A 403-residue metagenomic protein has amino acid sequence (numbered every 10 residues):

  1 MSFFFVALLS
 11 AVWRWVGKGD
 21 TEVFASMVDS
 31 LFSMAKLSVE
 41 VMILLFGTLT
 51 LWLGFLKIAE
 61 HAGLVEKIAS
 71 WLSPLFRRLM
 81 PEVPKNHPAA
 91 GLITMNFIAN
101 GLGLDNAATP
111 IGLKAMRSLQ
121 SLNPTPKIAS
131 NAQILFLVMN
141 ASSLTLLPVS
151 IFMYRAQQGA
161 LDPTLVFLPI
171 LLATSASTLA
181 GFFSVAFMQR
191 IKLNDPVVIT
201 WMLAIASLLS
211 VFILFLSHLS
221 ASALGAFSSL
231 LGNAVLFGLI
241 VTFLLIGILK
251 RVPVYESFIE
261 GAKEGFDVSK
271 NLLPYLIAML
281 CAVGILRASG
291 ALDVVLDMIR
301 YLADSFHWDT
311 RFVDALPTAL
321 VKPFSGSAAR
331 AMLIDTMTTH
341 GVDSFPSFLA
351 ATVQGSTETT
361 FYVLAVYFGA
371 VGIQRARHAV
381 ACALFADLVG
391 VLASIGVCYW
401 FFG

Functional and structural regions predicted by a protein language model:
M1-G47, A156-L286, S305-F306, H378-G403: Signature of multi-pass transmembrane helix bundles
F5, W52, H61, G101 (+6 more regions): Short glycine/serine/threonine-biased micro-segments
E22-S121, K250-T339: Membrane-embedded alpha-helical segments and adjacent helix-loop junctions characteristic of multi-pass solute
A25-S26, E40, E82-V83, S121 (+9 more regions): Mixed-charge, polar/low-complexity N-terminal
S26, S38, H87-A90, T94 (+7 more regions): Hydrophobic alpha-helical context, especially transmembrane and signal-peptide helices
F32, V39, P88-A90, T125-Q133 (+4 more regions): Hydrophobic alpha-helical segments, principally membrane-spanning helices and signal/leader peptides
T94, I98, Q133, L224-F227 (+2 more regions): Generic signal for short, ordered secondary-structure residues within or immediately flanking folded domains
A107-A108, A115-R155, A160-R190, L316-G403: C-terminal transmembrane helix pair
